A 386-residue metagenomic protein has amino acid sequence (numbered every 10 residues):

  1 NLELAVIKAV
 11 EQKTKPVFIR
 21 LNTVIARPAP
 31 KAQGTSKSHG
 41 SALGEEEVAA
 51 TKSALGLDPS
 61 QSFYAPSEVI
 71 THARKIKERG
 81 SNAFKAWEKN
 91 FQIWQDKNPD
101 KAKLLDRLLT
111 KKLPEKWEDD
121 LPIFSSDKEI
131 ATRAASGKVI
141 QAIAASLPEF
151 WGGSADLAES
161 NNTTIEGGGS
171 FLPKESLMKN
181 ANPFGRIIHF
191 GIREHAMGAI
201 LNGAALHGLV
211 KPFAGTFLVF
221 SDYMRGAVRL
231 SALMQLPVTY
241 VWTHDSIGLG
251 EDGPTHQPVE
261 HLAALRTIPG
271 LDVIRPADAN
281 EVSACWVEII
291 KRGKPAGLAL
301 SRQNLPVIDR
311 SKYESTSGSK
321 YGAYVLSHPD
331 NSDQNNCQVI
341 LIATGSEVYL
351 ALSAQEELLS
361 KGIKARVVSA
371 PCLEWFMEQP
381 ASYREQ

Functional and structural regions predicted by a protein language model:
N1-Y64, G248-P254, V282, I290-Q386: Thiamine diphosphate
I70-A299, N304-L305, L373, P380: Thiamine diphosphate
